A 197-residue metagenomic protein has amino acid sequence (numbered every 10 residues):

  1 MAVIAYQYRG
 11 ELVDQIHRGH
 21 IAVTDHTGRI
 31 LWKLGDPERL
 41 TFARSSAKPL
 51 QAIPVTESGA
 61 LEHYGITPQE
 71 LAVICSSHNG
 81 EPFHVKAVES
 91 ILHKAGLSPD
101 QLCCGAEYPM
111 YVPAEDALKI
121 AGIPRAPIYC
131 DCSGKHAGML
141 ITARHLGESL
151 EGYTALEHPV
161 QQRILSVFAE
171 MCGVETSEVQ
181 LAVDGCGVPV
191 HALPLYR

Functional and structural regions predicted by a protein language model:
M1-E38: Beta-lactamase-like hydrolase cores
T24, A192-L193: Short beta-strand-to-turn element immediately C-terminal to the catalytic PLP-Schiff-base lysine in fold type I
H26, E57-L61, G96: Short, solvent-exposed loop/edge-beta patches enriched in aromatic
L40-A47, C186: Active-site nucleophile and cofactor-binding loops and adjacent substrate-binding regions of central metabolic enzymes
R44-L61: Active-site SXXK
A60-P68: Phosphate-handling active-site elements
T67-C186, L193: Active-site-adjacent helix/loop patches that line small-molecule binding or acyl-intermediate pockets
R197: Structured C-terminal helix/loop/strand segments within mature extracytoplasmic catalytic/sensor domains
